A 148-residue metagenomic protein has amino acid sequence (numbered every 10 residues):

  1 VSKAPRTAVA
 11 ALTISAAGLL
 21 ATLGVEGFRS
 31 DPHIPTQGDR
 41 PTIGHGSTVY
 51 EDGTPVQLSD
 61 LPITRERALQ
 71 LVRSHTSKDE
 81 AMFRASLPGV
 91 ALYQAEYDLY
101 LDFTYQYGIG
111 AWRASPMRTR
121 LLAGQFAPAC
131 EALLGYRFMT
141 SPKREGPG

Functional and structural regions predicted by a protein language model:
V1-T13, A17-D31, T36-G38, V49 (+4 more regions): Long, amphipathic alpha-helical surface segments
T22, I43, Y100-F103, A129: Residue-level detector of buried hydrophobic side-chain packing in well-ordered secondary-structure elements
E26, H45-S47, F103-Y105: Active-site-proximal beta-strand/loop segments in catalytic clefts of secreted hydrolases
H33-D39, H45, V90, Q94: Flexible propeptides and autoinhibitory/regulatory segments associated with cysteine proteases
I43, V49-E51, E96-Y100: Short, functional N-terminal and low-complexity linear motifs
T54-D60: Extracellular beta-sheet repeat scaffolds used for adhesion and glycan interaction
K78-A114: Active-site nucleophile-His-acid catalytic modules used for acyl/amide transfer and hydrolysis across diverse enzymes
